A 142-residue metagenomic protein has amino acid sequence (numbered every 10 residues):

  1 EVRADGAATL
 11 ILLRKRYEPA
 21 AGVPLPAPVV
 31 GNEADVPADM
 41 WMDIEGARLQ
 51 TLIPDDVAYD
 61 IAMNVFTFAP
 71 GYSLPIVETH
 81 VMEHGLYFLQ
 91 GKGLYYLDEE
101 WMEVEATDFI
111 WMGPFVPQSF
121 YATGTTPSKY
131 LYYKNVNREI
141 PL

Functional and structural regions predicted by a protein language model:
E1, T79-A106: A short beta-strand-loop-beta hairpin characteristic of the jelly-roll/cupin
E1-A20, P114-I140: Ligand-binding loop in jelly-roll beta-barrel domains
D5, P70-G71, T107, G113-F115: Tight coil/turn sites that cap or link beta-strands
D5, V23, D98-E100: Short strand-coil-strand connectors
A7-I61: A short, N-terminal "cap"/entry segment at the start of jelly-roll beta-barrel domains of the cupin/DSBH fold
A38-V77, E83, Y133-V136: A short glycine-rich, His/Asp/Glu-containing loop-to-beta-strand
V65, W101-E103, P117: Well-ordered beta-strand positions in beta-sheet-rich domains
